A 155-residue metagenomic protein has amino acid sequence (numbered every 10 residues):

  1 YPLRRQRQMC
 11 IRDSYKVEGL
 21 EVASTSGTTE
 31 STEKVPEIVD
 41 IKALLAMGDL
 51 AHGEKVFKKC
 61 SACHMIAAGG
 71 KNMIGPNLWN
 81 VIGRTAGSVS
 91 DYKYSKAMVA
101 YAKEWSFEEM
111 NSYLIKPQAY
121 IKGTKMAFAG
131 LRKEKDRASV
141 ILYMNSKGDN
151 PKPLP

Functional and structural regions predicted by a protein language model:
Y1-I11: Single conserved hydrophobic/aromatic residue that forms the stacking wall/gate of nucleotide- or nucleobase-binding
R12-T25: Juxtamembrane extracytosolic/periplasmic "stalk" immediately C-terminal to the first targeting helix
V22, E54, K71-N72, P153-P155: Sequence context surrounding c-type heme c attachment/ligation sites in exported
S26-F57: Electrostatic cytochrome c docking/interface patches
I41-A46, S61-M65, Y92-K96: N-terminal post-signal-peptidase region of extra-cytosolic proteins
G53, F57-I66, V140-M144: The canonical Cys-X-X-Cys-His
E54, A68-F107, K125-L131: Gly/Gly-Pro-rich "capping" loops immediately C-terminal to redox-active cysteine motifs in periplasmic/lumenal
S95-E104, N111-P153: Thiol/selenol-based redox catalytic cores and closely related redox-interacting motifs
